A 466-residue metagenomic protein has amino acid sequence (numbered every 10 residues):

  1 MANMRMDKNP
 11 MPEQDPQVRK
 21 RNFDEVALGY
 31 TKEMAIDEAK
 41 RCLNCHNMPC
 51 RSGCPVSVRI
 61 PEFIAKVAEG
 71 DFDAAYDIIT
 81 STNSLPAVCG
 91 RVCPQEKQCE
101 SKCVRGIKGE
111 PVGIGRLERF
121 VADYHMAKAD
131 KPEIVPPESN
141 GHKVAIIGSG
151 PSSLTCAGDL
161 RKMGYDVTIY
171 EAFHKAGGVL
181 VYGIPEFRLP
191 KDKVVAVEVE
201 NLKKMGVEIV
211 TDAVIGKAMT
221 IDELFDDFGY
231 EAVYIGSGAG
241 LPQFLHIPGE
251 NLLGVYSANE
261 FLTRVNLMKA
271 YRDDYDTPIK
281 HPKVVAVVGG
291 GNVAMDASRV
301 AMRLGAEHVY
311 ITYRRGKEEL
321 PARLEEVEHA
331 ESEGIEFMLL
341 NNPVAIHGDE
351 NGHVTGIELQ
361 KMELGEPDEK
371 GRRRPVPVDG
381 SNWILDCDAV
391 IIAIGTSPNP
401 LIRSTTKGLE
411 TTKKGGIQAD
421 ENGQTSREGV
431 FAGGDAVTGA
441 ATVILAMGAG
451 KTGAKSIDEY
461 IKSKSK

Functional and structural regions predicted by a protein language model:
N3-L28, S57-E69, I78-T80, I107-G115 (+9 more regions): Beta1-alpha1 glycine-rich phosphate/pyrophosphate-binding loop at the start of Rossmann-like nucleotide-binding domains
R19-D37, R59-R91, K108-E138, V265-N266 (+1 more regions): Ferredoxin-type iron-sulfur electron-transfer modules in oxidoreductases and energy-metabolism complexes
K40-E62, S84-I107: Local cysteine-cluster metal-coordination motifs and their immediate loop/turn environment, predominantly Fe-S cluster
A74, E138, K143-I147, V199-I247 (+5 more regions): Feature captures the FAD/FMN-dependent oxidoreductase FAD-binding
C93-Y124, A239, Q243-N251: Helix-enriched interaction subdomains in cytosolic or periplasmic regions, typified by TIR/SEFIR signaling/NADase cores
V121-E138, V195, E200-K217, P242-L304 (+2 more regions): Glycine-rich dinucleotide-binding loop and its adjacent helix/turn
N251-P282, P367-A440: FAD-site-proximal beta/loop scaffold in flavoenzymes
A436-K464: A conserved FAD-binding loop/helix module that cradles the flavin
